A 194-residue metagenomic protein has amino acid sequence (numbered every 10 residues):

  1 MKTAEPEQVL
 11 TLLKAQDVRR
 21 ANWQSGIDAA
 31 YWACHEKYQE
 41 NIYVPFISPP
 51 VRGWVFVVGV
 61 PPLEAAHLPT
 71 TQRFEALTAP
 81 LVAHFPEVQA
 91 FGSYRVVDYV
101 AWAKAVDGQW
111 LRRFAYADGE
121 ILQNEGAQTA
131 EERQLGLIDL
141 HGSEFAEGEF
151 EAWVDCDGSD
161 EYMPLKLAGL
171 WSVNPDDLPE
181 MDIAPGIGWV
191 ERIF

Functional and structural regions predicted by a protein language model:
M1-N22, G188-F194: Short, extreme N-terminal segment that most often corresponds to the first beta-strand
K2, H67-T70, F74, C156-D160 (+1 more regions): Intrinsic-disorder-associated interaction segments
T3-Q8, A66, A146-E149, D160: Alpha-helix capping and helix-coil boundary motifs
E5, V44, S48-P49, V60-P61 (+4 more regions): Intrinsic-disorder/low-complexity coil detector
E7-L10, E75-V82, E151, P164-A168 (+1 more regions): Generic detector of well-ordered alpha-helical segments enriched in charged/polar residues, highlighting helical
V18-A115: Short, intrinsically disordered low-complexity segments
D107, L111-F194: Long, compositionally biased intrinsically disordered terminal regions
